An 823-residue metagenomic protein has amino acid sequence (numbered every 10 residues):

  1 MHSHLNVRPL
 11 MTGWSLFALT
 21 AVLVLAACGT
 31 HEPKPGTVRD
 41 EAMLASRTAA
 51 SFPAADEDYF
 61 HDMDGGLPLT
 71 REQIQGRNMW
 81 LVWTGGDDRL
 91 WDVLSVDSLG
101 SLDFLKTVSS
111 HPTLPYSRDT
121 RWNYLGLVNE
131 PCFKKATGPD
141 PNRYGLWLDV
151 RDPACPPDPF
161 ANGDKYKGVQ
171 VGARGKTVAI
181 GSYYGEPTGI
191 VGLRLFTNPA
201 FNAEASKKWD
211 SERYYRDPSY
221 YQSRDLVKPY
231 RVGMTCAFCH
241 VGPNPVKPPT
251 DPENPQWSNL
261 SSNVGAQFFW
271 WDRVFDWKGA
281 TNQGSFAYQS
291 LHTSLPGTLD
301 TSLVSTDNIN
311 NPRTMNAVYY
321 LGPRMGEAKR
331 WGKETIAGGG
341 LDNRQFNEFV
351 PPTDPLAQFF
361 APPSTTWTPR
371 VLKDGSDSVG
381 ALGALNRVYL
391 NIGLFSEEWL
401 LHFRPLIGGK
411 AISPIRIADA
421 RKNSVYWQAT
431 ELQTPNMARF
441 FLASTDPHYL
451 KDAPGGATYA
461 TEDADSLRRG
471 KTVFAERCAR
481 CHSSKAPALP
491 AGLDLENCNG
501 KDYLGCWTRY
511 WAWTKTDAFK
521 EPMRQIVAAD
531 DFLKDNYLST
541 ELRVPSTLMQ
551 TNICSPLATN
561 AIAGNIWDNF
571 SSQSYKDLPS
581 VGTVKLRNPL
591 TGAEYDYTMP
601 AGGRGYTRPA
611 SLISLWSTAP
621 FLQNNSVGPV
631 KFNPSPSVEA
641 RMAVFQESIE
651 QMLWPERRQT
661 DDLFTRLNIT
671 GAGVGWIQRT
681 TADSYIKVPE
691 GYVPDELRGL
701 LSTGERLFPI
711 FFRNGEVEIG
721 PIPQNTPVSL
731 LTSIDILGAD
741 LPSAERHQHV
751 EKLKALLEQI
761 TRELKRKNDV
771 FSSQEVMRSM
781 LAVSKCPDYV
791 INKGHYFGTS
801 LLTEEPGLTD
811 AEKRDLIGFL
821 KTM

Functional and structural regions predicted by a protein language model:
M1-M11: N-terminal secretory signal peptides that target proteins for export/translocation
T12-A18: Sec-dependent signal peptide recognition, specifically the positively charged N-region followed immediately by
V24-A27: C-terminal motif of bacterial Sec signal peptides marking the signal peptidase cleavage site
G29-E32: Bacterial signal peptide processing site
K34-G602, Y606-T607, S614-T618, E650-M823: Extended surface/linker regions that mediate inter-domain or inter-protein docking in multi-component redox
P255, P629-V630: Glycine-rich, phosphate-binding/catalytic loops in enzymes
L622-S626: Short conserved micro-motifs at the rims of enzyme active sites and ligand-binding pockets
F632-R657: Short, cationic low-complexity segments
